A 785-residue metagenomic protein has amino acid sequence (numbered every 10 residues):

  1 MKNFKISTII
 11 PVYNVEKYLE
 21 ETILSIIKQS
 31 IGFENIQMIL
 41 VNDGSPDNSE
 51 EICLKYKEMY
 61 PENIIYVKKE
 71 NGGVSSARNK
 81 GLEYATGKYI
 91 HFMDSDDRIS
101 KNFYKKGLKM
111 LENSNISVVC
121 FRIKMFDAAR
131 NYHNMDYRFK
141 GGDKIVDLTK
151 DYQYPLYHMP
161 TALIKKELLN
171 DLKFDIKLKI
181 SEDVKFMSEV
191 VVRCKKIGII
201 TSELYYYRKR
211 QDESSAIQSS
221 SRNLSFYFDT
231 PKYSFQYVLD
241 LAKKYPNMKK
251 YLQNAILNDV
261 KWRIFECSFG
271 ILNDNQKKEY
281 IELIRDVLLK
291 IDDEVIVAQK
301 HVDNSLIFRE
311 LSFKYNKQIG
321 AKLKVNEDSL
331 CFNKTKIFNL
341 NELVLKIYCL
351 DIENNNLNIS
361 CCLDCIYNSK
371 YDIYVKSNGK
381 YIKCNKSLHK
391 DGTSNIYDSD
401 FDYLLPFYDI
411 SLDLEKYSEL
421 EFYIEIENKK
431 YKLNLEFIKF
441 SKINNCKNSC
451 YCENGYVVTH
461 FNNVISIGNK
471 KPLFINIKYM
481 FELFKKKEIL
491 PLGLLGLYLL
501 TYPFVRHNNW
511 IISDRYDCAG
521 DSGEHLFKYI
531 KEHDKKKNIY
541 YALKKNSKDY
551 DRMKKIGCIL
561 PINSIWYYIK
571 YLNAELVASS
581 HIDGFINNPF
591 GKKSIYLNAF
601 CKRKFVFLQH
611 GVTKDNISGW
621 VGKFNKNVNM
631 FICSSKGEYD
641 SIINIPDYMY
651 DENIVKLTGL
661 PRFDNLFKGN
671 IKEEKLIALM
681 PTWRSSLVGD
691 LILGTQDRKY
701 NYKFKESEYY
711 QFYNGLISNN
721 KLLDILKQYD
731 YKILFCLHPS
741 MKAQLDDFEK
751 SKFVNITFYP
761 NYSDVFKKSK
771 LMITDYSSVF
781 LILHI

Functional and structural regions predicted by a protein language model:
M1-K5, S30, P246-N247, Y251 (+3 more regions): Non-catalytic N-terminal targeting/anchoring module and adjacent flexible stem/linker that precedes the structured
M1-Y233, Y237, I677, I782: Nucleotide-sugar donor-binding/catalytic module of glycosyltransferases that assemble extracellular/cell-envelope
Y60, A743-Y759: Nucleotide-activated donor-binding/catalytic signature segment of Leloir-type glycosyltransferases, i.e., the conserved
Y206-Q211, Q218-P246, S268-D293: Catalytic core of nucleotide-sugar-dependent glycosyltransferases
P246-N247, Q253, A519-K531, P661-D747: Conserved catalytic-core segment of nucleotide-activated headgroup transferases in glycan assembly
I359, G392, L499-T501, H507-L666: Active-site and donor-binding regions of nucleotide-sugar-utilizing enzymes
F607, F758-I785: A donor-sugar binding/catalytic signature common to diverse glycosyltransferases and related nucleotide-sugar
D651-E652, D746-S751, S778-I785: Catalytic binding pocket for nucleotide-activated donors in carbohydrate/polymer assembly enzymes
